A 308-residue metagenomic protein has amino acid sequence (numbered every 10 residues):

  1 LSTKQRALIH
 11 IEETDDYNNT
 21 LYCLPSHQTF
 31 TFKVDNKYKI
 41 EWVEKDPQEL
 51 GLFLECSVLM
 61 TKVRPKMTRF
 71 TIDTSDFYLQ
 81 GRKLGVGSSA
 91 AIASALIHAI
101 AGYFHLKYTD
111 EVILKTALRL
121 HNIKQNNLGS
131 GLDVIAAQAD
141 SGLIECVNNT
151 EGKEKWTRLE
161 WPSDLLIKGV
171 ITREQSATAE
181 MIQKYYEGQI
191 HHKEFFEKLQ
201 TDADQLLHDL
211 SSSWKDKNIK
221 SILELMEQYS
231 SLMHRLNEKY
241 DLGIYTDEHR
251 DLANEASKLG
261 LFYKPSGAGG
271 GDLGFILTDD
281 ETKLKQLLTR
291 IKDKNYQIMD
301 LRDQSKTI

Functional and structural regions predicted by a protein language model:
L1-R64, D73-G81, G102-L106, K115-L128 (+2 more regions): C-terminal nucleotide
K66-T68: Residue-level recognition of the N-termini of beta-strands and the immediately preceding loop/turn
F70, E111-I113: Short, charged, amphipathic alpha-helices and their helix-cap/turn boundaries
G85-L106: DPxDG-like acidic metal-binding loop motif
G85-S88, S130, P265-A268: Active-site nucleophile and cofactor-binding loops and adjacent substrate-binding regions of central metabolic enzymes
S88, T109, F195: Conserved acidic
G271: Glycine-rich active-site/cofactor-binding loop and its immediate structural neighborhood
